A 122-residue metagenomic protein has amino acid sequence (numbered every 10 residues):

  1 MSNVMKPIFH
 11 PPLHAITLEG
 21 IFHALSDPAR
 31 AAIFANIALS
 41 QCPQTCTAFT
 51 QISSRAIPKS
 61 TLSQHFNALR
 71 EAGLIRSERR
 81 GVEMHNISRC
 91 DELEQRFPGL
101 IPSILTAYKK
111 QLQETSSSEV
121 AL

Functional and structural regions predicted by a protein language model:
S2-T17, A35-L39, R89-L122: Amphipathic alpha-helical dimerization/coiled-coil segments that flank or bridge DNA-binding/regulatory modules
F9-P11, S54, G73: Intrinsically disordered, low-complexity segments enriched in polar/charged residues with Gly/Pro, especially when
G20-P58, R80-Q95: N-terminal helix-turn-helix DNA-binding core of bacterial DNA-binding proteins
H65-N67: Short, hydrophobic-biased segments on the C-terminal half of alpha helices that form "recognition helices"
R70-R80: A short, conserved structural fragment
